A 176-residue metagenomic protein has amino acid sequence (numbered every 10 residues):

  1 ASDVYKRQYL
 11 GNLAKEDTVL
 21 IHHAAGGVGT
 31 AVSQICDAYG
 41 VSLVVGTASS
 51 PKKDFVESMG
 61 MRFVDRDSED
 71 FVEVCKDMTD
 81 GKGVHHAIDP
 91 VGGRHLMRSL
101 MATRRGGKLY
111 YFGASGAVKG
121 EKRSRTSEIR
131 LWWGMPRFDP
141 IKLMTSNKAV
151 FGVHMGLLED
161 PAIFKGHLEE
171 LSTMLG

Functional and structural regions predicted by a protein language model:
A1-Y5: Short, small-residue-biased leader/transition segments that mark boundaries at the very start of proteins
N12-T18, G81-K82: Short helix-loop-beta connector
K15-A25, I35: A short, small-residue-rich loop immediately preceding and capping a beta-strand
H23-T30, D89-G92: Glycine-rich NAD(P) Rossmann-fold beta1-alpha1 loop
D37-R98: Adenosine-nucleotide cofactor-binding segment
V41, R94-M174: Glycine-rich phosphate-binding loop and adjacent beta-alpha segment of Rossmann(oid) nucleotide-cofactor-binding
G81, T173-G176: C-terminal capping/lid region of NAD(P)-dependent oxidoreductase domains
